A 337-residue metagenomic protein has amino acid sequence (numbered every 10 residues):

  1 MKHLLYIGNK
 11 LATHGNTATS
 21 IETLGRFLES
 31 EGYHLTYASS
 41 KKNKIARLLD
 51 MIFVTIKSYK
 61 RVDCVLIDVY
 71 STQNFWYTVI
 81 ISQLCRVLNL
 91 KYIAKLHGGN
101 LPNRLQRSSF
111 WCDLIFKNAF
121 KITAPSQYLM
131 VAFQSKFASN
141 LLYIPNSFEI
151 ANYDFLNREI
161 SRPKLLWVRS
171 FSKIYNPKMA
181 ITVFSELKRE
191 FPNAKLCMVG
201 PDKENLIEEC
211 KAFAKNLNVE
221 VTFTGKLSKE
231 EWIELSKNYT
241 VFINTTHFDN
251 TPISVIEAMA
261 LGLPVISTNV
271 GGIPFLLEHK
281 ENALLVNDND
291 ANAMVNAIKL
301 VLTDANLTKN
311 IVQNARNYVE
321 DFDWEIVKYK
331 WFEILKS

Functional and structural regions predicted by a protein language model:
L5-I7, N157-K188, L196-G200: Conserved donor-binding/catalytic core segment of Leloir-type glycosyltransferases
K117-D154: Donor nucleotide-sugar binding/catalytic pocket of nucleotide-sugar-dependent glycosyltransferases
K195-E208, G225: Glycosyltransferase donor-sugar binding loop
E209-L227: Nucleotide-activated donor-binding/catalytic signature segment of Leloir-type glycosyltransferases, i.e., the conserved
H247: Aromatic "clamp/platform" in nucleotide-sugar-dependent glycosyltransferases that forms part of the donor/acceptor
P264-S267: Short hydrophobic beta-strand element within catalytic cores of glycosyltransferases and related nucleotide-activated
H279-K280, L284-A291, L300-A305: Conserved acidic donor-binding segment of nucleotide-sugar-dependent glycosyltransferases
A293, L300, L307-D321, K330-E333: A short, well-ordered alpha-helix in the C-terminal region of glycosyltransferases
